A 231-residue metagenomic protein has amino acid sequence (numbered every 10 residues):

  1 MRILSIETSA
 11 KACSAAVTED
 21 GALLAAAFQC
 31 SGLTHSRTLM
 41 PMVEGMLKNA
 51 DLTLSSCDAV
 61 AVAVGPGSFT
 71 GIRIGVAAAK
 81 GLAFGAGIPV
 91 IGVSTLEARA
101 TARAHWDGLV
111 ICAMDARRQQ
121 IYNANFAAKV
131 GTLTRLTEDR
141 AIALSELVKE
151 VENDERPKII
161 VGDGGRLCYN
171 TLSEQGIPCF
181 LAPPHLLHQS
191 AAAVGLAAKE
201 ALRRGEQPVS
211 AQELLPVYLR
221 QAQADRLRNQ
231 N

Functional and structural regions predicted by a protein language model:
M1-V64, H188: N-terminal beta-alpha supersecondary unit
A22, T34, P89-H188, R203 (+2 more regions): Surface "functional belts" at beta-alpha junctions
M46-A50, G85, R103, V194-A201: Stable alpha-helical structural segments in soluble proteins, enriched in small hydrophobic residues
K48-S55, F84-V93, Q207: Phosphate-handling active-site elements
A61-V90, T95: DPxDG-like acidic metal-binding loop motif
A182-N231: Acyltransferase
